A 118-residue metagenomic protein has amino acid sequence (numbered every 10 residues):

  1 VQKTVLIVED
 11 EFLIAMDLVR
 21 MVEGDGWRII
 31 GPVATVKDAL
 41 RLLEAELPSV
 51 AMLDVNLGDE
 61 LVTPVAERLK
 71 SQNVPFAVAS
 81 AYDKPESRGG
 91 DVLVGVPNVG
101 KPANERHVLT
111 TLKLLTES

Functional and structural regions predicted by a protein language model:
E9: Conserved acidic carboxylate
F12-G31: Two-component/phosphorelay signaling modules centered on CheY-like receiver
V19, P32-V50: Acidic, metal-coordinating helix/loop segments flanking the phosphotransfer/catalytic sites of two-component signaling
D54: Active-site residues of response regulator receiver
D59-P64: Acidic catalytic/metal-coordinating carboxylates
A77-A79: Hydrophobic/aromatic residues positioned on beta-strands within the core alpha/beta folds
E86, A103-T116: C-terminal output helix
